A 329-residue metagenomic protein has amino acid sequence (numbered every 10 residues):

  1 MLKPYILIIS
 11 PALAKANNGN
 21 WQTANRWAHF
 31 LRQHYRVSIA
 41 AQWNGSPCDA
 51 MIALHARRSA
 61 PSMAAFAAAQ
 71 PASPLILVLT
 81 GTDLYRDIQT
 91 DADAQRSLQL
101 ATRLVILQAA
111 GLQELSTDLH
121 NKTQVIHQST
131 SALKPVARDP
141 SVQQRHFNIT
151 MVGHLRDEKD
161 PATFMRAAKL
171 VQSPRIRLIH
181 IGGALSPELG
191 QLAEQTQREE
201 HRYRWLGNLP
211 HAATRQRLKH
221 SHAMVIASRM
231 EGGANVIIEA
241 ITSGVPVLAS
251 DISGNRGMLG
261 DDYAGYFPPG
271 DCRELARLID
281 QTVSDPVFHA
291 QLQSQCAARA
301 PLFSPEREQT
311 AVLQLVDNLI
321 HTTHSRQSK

Functional and structural regions predicted by a protein language model:
Q22, R156-L170, E188-Q191, R273: A conserved mid-protein helix/loop that constitutes part of the nucleotide-sugar donor-binding site
L98, N208-L209, Q216-S221: Short alpha-helical donor nucleotide-sugar binding micro-motif in glycosyltransferases
A101-K134: A short, active-site helix/loop in glycosyltransferases that binds the activated sugar's phosphate group
S141-K159, M165-L170, L178-I181: Conserved donor-binding/catalytic core segment of Leloir-type glycosyltransferases
R177-Q191, W205-N208: Glycosyltransferase donor-sugar binding loop
R229-M230: Aromatic "clamp/platform" in nucleotide-sugar-dependent glycosyltransferases that forms part of the donor/acceptor
P246-A249: Short hydrophobic beta-strand element within catalytic cores of glycosyltransferases and related nucleotide-activated
D261, G265-C272, Q281-P286: Conserved acidic donor-binding segment of nucleotide-sugar-dependent glycosyltransferases
